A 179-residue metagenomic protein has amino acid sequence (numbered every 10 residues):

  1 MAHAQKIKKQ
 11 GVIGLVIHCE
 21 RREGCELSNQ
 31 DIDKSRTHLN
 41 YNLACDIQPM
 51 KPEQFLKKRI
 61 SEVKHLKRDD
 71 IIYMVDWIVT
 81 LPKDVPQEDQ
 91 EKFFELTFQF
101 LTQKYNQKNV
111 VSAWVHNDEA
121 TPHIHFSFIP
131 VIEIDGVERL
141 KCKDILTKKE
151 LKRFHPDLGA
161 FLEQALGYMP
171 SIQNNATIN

Functional and structural regions predicted by a protein language model:
M1-N179: N-terminal nicking endonuclease/strand-transfer module with a His-rich metal-binding environment and a catalytic Tyr
